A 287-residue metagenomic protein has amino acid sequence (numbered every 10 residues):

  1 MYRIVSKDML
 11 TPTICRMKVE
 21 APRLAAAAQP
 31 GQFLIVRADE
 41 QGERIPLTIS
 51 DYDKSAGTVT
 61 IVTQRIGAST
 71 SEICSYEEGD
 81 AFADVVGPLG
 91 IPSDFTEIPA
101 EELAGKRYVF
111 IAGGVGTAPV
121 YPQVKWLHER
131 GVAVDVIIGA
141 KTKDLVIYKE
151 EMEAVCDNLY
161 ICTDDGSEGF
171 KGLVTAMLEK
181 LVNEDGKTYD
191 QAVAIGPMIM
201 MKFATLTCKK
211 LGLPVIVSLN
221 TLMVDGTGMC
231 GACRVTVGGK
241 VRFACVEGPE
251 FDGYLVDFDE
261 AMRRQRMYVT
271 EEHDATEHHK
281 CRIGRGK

Functional and structural regions predicted by a protein language model:
M1-D80: Ferredoxin-reductase
S6, D51, I161-T163, V217 (+1 more regions): Structural signal for conserved beta-strand scaffold positions within catalytic alpha/beta enzyme cores
V36, D84-V85, V235: A generic structural signal for residues embedded in beta-strands
D39, G87-P88, G238: Short, surface-exposed secondary-structure boundary micro-motifs
G42-D51, L89-A100, C245: Short, Lys/Arg- and Gly-enriched loop/turn segments at beta-strand edges
S71-V224: FNR/FR-type flavoprotein reductase catalytic core
P119, M198, N220-E250, H279-R285: Local cysteine-cluster metal-coordination motifs and their immediate loop/turn environment, predominantly Fe-S cluster
A154, F243-E247, F251-K287: Short Fe-S-cluster ligation motifs
